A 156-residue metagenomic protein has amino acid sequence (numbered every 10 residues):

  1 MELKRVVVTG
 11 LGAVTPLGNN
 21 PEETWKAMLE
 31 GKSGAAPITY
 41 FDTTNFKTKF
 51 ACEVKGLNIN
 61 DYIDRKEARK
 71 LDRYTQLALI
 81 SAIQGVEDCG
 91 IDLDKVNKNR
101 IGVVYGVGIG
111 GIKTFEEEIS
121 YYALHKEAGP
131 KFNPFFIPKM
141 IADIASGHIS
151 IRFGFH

Functional and structural regions predicted by a protein language model:
M1-F155: Conserved "HGTGT" condensation-loop signature of ketosynthase/thiolase-family condensing enzymes that catalyze
